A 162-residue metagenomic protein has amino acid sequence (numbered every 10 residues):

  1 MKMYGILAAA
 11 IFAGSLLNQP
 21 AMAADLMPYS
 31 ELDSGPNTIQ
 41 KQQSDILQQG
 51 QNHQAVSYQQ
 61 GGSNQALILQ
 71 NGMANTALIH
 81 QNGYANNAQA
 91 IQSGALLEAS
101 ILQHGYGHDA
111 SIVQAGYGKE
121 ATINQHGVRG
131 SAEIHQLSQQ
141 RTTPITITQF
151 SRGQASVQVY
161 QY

Functional and structural regions predicted by a protein language model:
M1-A8: Bacterial N-terminal signal peptides that target proteins for export
G5, L17-A24: Sec/Tat signal peptide C-region and signal peptidase I cleavage site
A10-I11, A21: Cleavable N-terminal signal peptides
A23-Y162: Low-complexity repeat regions of mature extracellularly deployed or surface/particle-associated proteins
